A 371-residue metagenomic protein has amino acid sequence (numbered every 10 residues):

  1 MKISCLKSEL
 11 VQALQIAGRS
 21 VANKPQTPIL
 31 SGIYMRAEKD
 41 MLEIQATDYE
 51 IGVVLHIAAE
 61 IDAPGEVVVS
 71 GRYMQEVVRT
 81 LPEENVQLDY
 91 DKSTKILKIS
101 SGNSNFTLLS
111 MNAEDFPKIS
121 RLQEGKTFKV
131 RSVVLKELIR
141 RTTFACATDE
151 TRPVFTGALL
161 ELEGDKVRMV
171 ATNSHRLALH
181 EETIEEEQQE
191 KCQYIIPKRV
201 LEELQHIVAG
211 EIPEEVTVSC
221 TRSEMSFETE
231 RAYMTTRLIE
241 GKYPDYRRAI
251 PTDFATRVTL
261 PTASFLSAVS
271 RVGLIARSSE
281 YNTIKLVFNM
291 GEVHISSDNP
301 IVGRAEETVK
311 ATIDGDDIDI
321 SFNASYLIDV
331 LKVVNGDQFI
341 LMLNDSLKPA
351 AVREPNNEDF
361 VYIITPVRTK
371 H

Functional and structural regions predicted by a protein language model:
M1-H371: Structural preference for solvent-exposed beta-strand-turn elements and adjacent flexible terminal/loop segments within
